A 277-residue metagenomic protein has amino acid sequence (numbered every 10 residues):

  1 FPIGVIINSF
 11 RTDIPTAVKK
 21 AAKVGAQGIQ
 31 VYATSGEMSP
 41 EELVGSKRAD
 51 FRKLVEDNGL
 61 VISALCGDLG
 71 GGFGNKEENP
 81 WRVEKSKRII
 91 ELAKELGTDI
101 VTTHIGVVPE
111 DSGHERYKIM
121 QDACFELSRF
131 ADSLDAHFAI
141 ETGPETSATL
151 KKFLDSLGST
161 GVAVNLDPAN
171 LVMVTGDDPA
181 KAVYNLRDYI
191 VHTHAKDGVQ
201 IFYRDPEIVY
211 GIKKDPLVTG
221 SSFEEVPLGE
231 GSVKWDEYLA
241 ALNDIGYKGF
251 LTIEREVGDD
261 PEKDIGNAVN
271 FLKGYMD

Functional and structural regions predicted by a protein language model:
F1-T98, D132, S159, D188 (+2 more regions): N-terminal pre-domain/capping segments
I6-F10, Y32-G36, G67-G70, G106-V108 (+5 more regions): Active-site beta-loop-alpha junctions enriched in small/polar residues
D13-K19, L54-N58, F73-V164, M173: Active-site acidic/histidine proton-transfer and metal-coordination neighborhood in alpha/beta enzyme cores
A21, I29, V55, A93 (+7 more regions): Conserved, mostly hydrophobic/aromatic
G28, L65, D122-S232, G274: Acidic/histidine-rich catalytic cores of soluble enzymes
E42-D50, E77-K85, D111-D122, E145 (+3 more regions): Alpha-helix N-cap and loop-to-helix initiation/capping positions
E230-D244: A short, acidic, amphipathic alpha-helical segment used as a generic capping/interface helix at domain edges
G249-L272: C-terminal/domain-terminus segments
